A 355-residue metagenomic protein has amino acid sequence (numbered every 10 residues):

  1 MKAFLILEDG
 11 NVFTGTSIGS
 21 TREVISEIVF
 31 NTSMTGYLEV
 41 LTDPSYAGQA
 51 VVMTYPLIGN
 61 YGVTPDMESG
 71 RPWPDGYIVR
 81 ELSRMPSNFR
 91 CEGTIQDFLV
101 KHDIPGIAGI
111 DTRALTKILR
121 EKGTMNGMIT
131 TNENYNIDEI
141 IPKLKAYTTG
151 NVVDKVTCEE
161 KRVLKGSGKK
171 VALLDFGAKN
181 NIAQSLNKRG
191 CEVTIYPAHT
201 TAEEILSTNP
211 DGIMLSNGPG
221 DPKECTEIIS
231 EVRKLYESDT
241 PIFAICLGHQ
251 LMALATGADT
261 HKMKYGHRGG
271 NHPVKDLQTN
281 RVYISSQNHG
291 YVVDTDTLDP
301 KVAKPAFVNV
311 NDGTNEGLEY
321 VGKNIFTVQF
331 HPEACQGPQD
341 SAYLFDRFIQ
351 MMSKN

Functional and structural regions predicted by a protein language model:
M1-H199, E203, S207-T208, P222 (+2 more regions): RNA-binding accessory domains that recognize and position tRNA/RNA substrates
P105, K170, P241-F243, D259 (+1 more regions): Proline-centered loop/turn at the N-terminus of a beta-strand
D111, C246, H289, H331: Active-site glycine-centered loops adjacent to acidic/histidine catalytic or metal-binding residues that shape
G166-V171, T279-V282, Y320-I325: Beta-strand-turn-beta hairpins that frame and shape the catalytic cleft of phosphate-ester-processing enzymes
D175, L186, I213, M252 (+1 more regions): Conserved hydrophobic/aromatic pocket- or pore-lining residues that grip, position, or stack substrates in active sites
N217-I284, V292, G337-M352: Cysteine-nucleophile active-site neighborhood
R281-G322: Catalytic beta-strand/loop cores that center a nucleophilic Ser/Cys/Thr and support acyl-enzyme chemistry
G317-N355: A glycine-centered loop/beta-turn motif at secondary-structure junctions
